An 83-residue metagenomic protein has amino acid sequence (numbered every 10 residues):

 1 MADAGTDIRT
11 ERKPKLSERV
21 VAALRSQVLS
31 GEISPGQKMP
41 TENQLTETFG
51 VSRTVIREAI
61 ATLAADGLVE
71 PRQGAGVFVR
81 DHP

Functional and structural regions predicted by a protein language model:
M1-P83: Short linear motifs at protein or domain termini
